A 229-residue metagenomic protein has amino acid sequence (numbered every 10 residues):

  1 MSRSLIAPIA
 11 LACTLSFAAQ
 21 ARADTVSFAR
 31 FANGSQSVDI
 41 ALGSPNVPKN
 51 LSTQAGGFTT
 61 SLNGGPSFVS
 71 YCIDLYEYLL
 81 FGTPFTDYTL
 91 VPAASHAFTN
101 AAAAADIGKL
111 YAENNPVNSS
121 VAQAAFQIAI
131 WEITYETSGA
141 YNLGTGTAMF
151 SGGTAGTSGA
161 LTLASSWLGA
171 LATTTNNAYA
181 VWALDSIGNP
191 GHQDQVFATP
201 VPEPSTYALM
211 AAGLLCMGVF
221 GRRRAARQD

Functional and structural regions predicted by a protein language model:
S2-I9, C13-L15, A19-T25, Q193-F220: Short, threonine-centered small-residue motifs that mark membrane-proximal processing/anchoring sites and TM-junction
S4, I128, R223-A225: Hydrophobic alpha-helical segments, especially transmembrane helices and their immediate juxtamembrane helical caps
A10, T134, Q228-D229: Enrichment for repetitive, rod-forming helical segments
D24-T199: Short, surface-exposed polybasic-aromatic patches that bind anionic ligands, especially phosphate groups
G218-D229: C-terminal membrane-anchoring or membrane-association module
